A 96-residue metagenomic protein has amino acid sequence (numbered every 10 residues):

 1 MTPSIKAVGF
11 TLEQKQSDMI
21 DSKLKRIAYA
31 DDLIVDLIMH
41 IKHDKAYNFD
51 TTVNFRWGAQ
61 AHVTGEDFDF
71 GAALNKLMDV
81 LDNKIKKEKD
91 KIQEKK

Functional and structural regions predicted by a protein language model:
M1-K96: N-terminal, polar/charged subdomain of small-to-medium soluble alpha/beta proteins
